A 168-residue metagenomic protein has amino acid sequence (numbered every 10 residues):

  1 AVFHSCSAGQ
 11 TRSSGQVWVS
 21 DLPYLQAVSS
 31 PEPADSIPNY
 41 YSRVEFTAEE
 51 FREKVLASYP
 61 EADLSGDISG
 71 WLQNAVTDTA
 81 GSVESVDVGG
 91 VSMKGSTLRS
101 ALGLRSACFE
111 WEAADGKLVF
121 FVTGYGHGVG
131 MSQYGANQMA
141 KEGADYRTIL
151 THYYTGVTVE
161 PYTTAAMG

Functional and structural regions predicted by a protein language model:
A1-G168: Conserved, single-site charged/polar hotspot
